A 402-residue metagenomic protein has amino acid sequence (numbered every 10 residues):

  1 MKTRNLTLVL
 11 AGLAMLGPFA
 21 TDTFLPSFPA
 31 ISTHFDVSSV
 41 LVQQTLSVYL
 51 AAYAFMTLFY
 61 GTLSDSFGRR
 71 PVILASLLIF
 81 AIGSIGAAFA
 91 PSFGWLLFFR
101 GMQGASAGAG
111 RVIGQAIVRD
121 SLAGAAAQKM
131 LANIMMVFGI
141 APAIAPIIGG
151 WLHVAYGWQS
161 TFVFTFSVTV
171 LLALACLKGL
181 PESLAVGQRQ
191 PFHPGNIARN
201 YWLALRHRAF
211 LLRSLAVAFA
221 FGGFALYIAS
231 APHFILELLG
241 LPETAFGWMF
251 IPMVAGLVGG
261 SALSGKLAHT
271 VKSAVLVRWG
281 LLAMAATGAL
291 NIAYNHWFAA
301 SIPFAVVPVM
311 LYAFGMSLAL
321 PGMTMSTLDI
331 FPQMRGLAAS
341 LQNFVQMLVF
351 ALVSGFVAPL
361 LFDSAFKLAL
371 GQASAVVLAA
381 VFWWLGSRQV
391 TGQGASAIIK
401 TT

Functional and structural regions predicted by a protein language model:
S27-F55: Extracellular/periplasmic helix-loop-helix junction of adjacent transmembrane segments in MFS-like secondary
H34-D36, G68, F89-W95, S106 (+1 more regions): Helix-breaking motifs and short loop linkers at transmembrane-helix boundaries and internal kinks in secondary membrane
F55-G94: Conserved MFS/SLC helix-loop-helix module at the cytosolic interface between two early adjacent transmembrane helices
P71-I85, F166, L276-N291: Structural signature of the two symmetry-related core transmembrane helices
I79, G83-G86, G94-M102, P303-V309: Paired small-residue
W95, A132-K178: Helix-loop-helix hairpin linking two adjacent transmembrane segments in secondary transporters
F99-I140: Cytoplasmic helix-loop-helix junction between adjacent transmembrane helices in 12-TM secondary transporters
S183-S214: Juxtamembrane intracellular "pre-TM" segments in multi-pass secondary transporters
